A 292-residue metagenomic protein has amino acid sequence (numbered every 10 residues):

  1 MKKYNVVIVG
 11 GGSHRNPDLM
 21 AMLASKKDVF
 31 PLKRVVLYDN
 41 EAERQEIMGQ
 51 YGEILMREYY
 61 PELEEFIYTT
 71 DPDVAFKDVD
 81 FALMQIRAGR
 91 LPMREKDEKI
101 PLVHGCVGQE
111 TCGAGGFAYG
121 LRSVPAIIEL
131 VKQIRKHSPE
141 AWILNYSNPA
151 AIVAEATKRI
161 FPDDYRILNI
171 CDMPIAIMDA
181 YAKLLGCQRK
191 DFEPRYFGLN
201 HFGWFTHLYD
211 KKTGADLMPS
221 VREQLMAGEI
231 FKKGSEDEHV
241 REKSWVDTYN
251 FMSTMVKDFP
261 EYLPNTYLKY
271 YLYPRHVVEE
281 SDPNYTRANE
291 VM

Functional and structural regions predicted by a protein language model:
K2-R94, E98, G108-R189, F202-F205 (+1 more regions): Metallocofactor- and cofactor-centric catalytic cores in central/energy metabolism, strongly enriched
G186-M292: Long, compositionally biased stretches enriched for glycine and/or charged residues
